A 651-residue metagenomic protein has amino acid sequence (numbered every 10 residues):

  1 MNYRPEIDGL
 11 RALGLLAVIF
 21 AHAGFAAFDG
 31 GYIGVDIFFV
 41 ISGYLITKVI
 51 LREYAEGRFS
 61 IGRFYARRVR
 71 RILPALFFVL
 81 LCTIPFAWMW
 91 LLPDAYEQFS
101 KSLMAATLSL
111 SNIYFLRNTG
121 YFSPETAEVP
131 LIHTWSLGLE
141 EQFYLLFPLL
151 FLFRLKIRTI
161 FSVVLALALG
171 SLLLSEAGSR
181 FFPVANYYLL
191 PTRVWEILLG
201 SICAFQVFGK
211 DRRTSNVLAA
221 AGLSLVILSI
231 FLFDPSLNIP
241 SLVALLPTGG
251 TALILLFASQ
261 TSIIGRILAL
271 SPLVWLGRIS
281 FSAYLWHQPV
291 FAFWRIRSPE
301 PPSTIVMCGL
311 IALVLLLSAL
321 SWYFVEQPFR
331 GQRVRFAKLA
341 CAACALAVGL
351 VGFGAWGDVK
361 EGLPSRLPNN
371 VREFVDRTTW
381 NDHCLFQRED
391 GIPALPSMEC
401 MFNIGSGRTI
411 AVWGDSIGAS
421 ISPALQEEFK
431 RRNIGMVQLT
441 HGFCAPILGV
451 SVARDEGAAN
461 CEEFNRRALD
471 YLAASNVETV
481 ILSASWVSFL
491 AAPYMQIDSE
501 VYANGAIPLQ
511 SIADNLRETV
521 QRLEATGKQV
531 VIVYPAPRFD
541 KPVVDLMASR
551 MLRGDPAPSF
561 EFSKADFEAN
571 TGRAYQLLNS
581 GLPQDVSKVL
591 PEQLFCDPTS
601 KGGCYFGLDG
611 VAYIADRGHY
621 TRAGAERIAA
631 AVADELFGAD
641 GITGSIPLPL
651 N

Functional and structural regions predicted by a protein language model:
M1-V334, V348, L648-L650: Membrane-interface helix/loop caps of multi-pass membrane proteins
P235, R297-V306, L315-A319, Y323 (+1 more regions): Extracellular/periplasmic envelope-modification machinery, especially enzymes that add or remove acyl/ester groups on
